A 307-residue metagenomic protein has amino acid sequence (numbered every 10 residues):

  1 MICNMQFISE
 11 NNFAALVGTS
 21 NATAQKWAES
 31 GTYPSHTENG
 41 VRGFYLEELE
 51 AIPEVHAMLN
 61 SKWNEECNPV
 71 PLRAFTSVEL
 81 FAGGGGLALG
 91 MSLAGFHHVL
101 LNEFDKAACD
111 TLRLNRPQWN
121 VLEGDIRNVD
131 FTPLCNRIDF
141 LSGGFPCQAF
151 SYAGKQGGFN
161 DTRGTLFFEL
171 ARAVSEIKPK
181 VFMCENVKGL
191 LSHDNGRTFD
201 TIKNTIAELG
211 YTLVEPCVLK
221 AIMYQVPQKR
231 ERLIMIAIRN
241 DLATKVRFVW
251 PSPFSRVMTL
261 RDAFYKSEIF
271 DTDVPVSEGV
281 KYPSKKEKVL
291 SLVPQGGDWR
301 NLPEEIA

Functional and structural regions predicted by a protein language model:
M1-S30, T37-L100, T205-E208, R232-A307: S-adenosyl-L-methionine-dependent DNA methyltransferase catalytic core
P34-H36, L213-V214: Short secondary-structure junctions
V55-K178, K188-S192, R197-D200, A207: Core alpha/beta nucleotide-donor-binding catalytic domains of modification enzymes
E123-G124, K188, Y211-M223: Conserved S-adenosyl-L-methionine
F131, Y224-Q228: Acidic pyrophosphate-coordinating catalytic loop
R137, P227-R232: A short, glycine/Asx- and small/polar-enriched loop/turn that sits immediately N-terminal to a beta-strand
F145, N186, C217, S252: A cross-domain feature marking catalytic cores of carbohydrate-active enzymes and several ubiquitous metabolic/repair
K180-C184: Conserved beta-strand signature within the Rossmann-like core of class I S-adenosyl-L-methionine
